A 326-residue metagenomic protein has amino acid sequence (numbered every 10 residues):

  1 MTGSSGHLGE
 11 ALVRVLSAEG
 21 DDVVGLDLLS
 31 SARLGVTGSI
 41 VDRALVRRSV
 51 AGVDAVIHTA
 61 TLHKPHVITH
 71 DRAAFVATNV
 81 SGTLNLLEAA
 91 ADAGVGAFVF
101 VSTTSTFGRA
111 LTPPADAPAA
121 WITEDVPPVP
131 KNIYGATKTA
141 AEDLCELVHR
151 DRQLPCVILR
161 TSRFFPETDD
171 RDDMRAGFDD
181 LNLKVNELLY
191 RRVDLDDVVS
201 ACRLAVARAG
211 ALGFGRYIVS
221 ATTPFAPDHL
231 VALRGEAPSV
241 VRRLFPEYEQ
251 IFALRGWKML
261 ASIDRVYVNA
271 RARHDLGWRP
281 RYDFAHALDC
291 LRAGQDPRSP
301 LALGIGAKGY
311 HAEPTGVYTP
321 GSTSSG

Functional and structural regions predicted by a protein language model:
M1-E19: N-terminal Rossmann NAD(P)H-binding glycine-rich loop of SDR-like oxidoreductase domains
A32, G38-T78: NAD(P)H-binding glycine-rich loop region in Rossmannoid oxidoreductase-like domains and their noncatalytic homologs
V41, A55, A74-G82, P128 (+3 more regions): Glycine-rich NAD(P)-binding loop of the Rossmann-fold in SDR/ketoreductase-type enzymes
A77, T112-C156, K184: Catalytic helix-loop patch of NAD(P)-dependent Rossmann-fold dehydrogenases
L84-K131: Conserved Rossmann-fold NAD(P)-dependent oxidoreductase catalytic core, especially the SDR/UDP-sugar
F107-G108, I133, D151-R175: Flexible, glycine-rich beta-alpha linker
E167-L183, L188-I218, T222-P224: Alpha-helical substrate-binding/gating segment
S200-L260, N269, H274-D275, A302 (+1 more regions): Mid/C-terminal beta-alpha module of Rossmann-like enzyme folds, strongest in SDR-family dehydrogenases/epimerases
